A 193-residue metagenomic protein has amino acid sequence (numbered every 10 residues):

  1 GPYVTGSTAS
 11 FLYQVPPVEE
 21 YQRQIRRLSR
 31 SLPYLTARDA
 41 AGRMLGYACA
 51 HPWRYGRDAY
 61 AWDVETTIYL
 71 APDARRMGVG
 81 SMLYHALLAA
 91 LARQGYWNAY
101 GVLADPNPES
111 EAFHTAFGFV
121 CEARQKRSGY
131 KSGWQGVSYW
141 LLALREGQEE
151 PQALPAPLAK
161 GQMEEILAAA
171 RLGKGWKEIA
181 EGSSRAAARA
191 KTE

Functional and structural regions predicted by a protein language model:
G1-V15: Helix-loop element at the rim of GNAT/NAT acetyltransferase active sites that forms part of the acceptor-substrate
Q14-D73, Y84-H85, A143-R145: Acetyl-CoA-dependent GNAT
C49, Y100-L103, T115, V120-G136: Conserved catalytic-core motifs of GNAT/GCN5-like acyltransferases
T66, A99-G101, W140: A structural signal for short, well-ordered beta-strand segments
R75, G101-E111: Conserved beta-strand-loop-alpha-helix junction that forms the acyl-donor binding cleft
R76-A89, A112-A116: Conserved acetyl-CoA-binding loop-helix of GNAT-fold acetyltransferases
L91-L103: Conserved GNAT acetyl-CoA-binding A-motif
R127-R189: C-terminal "cap" of GNAT-fold acetyltransferases
